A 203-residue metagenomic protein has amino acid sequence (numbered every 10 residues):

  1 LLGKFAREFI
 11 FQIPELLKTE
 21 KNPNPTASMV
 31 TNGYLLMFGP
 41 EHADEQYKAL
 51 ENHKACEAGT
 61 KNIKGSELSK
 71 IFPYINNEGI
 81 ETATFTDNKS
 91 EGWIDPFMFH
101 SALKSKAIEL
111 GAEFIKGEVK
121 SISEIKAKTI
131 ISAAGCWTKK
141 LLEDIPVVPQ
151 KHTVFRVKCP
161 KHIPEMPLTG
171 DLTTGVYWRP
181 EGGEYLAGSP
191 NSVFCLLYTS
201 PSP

Functional and structural regions predicted by a protein language model:
L1-I71, G175-Y177: Dinucleotide-binding Rossmann-like beta1-alpha1 core, especially the glycine-rich loop that anchors the ADP
L35, Q150-F155, T174-V176, G183-Y185: Small-molecule pocket liners
L35-P40, F85-E91: Short beta-strand and adjoining strand-loop segment in the mid-core of the Rossmann-like NAD(P)-dependent dehydrogenase
L36-N52, K106-F114, K120-E124: Feature captures the FAD/FMN-dependent oxidoreductase FAD-binding
N88-K120: Helical element adjacent to the flavin cofactor pocket in flavoenzyme catalytic cores
T129-P167: Central helical "cap/lid" subdomain
P160-F194: Mid-domain catalytic core of redox enzymes that form a hydrophobic substrate pocket/lid adjacent to a catalytic redox
Y198-P203: Conserved small/polar residues in nucleotide/adenosyl-binding loops
